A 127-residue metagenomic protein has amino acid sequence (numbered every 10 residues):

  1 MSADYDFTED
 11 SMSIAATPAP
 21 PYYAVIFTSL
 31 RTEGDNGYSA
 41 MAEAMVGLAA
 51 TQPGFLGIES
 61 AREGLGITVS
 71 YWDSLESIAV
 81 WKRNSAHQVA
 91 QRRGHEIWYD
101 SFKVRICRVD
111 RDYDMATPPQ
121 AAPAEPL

Functional and structural regions predicted by a protein language model:
M1-L65, L75-V80, Y99-L127: Short S/T/G/P-rich N-terminal loop/turn motif that feeds into the first structured element of a domain
T68-W72: Conserved RNP beta-strands of RNA recognition motif
K82, Q91: Short, flexible helix/strand-to-coil boundary loops that buttress conserved ligand/catalytic motifs in alpha/beta
H95-I97: Acidic/histidine-enriched, beta-strand-rich ligand/metal-binding domains
